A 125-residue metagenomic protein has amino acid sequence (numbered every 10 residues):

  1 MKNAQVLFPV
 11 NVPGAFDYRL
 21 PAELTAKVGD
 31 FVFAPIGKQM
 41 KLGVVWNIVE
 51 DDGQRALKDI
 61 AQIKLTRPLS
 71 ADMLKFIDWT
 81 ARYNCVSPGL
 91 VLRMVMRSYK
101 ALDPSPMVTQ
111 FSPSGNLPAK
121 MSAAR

Functional and structural regions predicted by a protein language model:
M1-R125: Accessory, non-ATPase domains that flank or precede helicase/AAA+ motor cores in DNA-metabolism machines
